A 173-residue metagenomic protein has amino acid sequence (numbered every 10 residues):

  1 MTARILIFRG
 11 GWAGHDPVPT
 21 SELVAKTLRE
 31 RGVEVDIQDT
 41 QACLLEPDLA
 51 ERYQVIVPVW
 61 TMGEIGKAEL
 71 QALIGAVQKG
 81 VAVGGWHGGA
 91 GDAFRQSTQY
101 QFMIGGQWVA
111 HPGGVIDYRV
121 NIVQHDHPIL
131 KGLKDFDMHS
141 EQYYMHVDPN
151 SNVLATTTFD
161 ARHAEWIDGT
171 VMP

Functional and structural regions predicted by a protein language model:
M1: N-terminal carbohydrate-binding accessory modules
R4-I7, A13-G91: Helical hinge/lid and interdomain linker segments adjacent to catalytic or ligand-binding clefts that mediate domain
F8-P17, D39-Q41, W86, Q107-G113 (+1 more regions): Short low-complexity stretches enriched in small and charged residues
P19-T20, Q96-Q99, E165-D168: Short aromatic-enriched loop/helix-cap "lid" or pocket-rim segments at secondary-structure transitions that line
L28-R29, D36, G114-P173: Catalytic beta-strand/loop cores that center a nucleophilic Ser/Cys/Thr and support acyl-enzyme chemistry
R52-V55, I104, S151: Short, well-ordered alpha-helix to beta-strand connector turns
Y53, W60, Y100, Y143-Y144: Aromatic side chains
G63-G132: A glycine-rich, often tryptophan-bearing local segment used as a flexible ligand/cofactor-contacting loop or short
